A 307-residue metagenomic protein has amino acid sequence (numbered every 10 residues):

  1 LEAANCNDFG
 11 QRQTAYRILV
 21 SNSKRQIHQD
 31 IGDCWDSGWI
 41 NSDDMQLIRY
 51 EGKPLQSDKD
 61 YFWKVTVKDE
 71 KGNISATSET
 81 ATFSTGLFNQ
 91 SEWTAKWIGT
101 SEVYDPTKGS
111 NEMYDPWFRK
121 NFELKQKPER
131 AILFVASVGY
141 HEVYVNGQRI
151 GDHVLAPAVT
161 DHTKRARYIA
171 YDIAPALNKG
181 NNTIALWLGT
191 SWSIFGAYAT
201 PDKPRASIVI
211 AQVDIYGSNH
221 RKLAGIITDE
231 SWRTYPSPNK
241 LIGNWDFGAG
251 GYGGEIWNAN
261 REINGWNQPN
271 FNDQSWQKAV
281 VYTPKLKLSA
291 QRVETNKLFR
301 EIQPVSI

Functional and structural regions predicted by a protein language model:
E2-A4, D60-K64, D69-K71, S84-N89 (+1 more regions): Accessory beta-strand-rich segments of carbohydrate-active enzymes
N5-D60, T66, E70-T77, S91-E102: Recognizes extended acidic, P/S/T-rich segments that occur within or adjacent to Ig-like beta-sandwich modules
D36-G38, E51-K53, P106-S110, R119-K120 (+3 more regions): Beta-strand-rich interaction surfaces with strong enrichment in secreted/lumenal proteins
S78-T82: Terminal edge beta-strands and adjacent linker/stalk segments of extracellular immunoglobulin-superfamily beta-sandwich
F83-K96, G265-E294: Predominantly extracellular/luminal regions of secreted and cell-surface proteins, especially disulfide-bonded
E102-Y104, V138-G139: Short polar catalytic/cofactor-binding loops
G109-D115, K278-I307: Edge strands and adjacent loops of beta-rich recognition modules
